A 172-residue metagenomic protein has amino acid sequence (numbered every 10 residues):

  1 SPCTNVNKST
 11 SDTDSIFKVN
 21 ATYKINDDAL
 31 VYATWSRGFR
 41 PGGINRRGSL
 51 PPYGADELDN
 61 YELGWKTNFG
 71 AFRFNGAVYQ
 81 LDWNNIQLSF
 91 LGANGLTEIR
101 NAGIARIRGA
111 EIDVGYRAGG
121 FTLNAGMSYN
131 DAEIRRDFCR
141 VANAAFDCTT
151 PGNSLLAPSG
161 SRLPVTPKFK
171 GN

Functional and structural regions predicted by a protein language model:
S1-L81, K168: Structural signature of Gram-negative outer-membrane beta-barrels, strongest in the C-terminal barrel of TonB-dependent
S1-P2, G43-P51, I86-N94, N130 (+1 more regions): Outer-membrane beta-barrel translocator domains and adjoining extracellular loop/strand segments of Gram-negative
P2-K8, R46-P52, N60, L96-N101 (+2 more regions): Extracellular loop and loop/strand-boundary signature of outer-membrane beta-barrel proteins
S36, P41, L50, A55 (+5 more regions): Generic secondary-structure boundary/loop-capping signal
G42, F72-F74, N85, F121-L123 (+1 more regions): Intrinsically disordered, low-complexity acidic/polar segments
R46, P51-P52, N60, W65 (+6 more regions): A broad, structure-centric signal for solvent-exposed, well-ordered loop/edge residues that line or flank functional
F69-A71, N94-G95, G120: Intrinsic-disorder/low-complexity loop/linker signature
Q80-D82, R100-N172: Gram-negative outer-membrane beta-barrel transporters
